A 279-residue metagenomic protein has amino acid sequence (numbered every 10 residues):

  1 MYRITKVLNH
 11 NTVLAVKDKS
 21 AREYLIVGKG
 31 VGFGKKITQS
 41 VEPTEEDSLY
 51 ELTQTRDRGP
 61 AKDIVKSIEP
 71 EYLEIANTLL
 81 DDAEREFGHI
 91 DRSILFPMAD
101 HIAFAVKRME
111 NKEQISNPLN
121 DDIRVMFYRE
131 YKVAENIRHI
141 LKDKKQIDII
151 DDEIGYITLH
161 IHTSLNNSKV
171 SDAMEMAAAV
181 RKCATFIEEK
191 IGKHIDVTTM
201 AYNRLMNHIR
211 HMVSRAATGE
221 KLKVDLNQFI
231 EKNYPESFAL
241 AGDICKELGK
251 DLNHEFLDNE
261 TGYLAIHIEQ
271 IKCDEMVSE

Functional and structural regions predicted by a protein language model:
M1-E279: A cross-family "folded-core" feature that marks the main globular domain of proteins
